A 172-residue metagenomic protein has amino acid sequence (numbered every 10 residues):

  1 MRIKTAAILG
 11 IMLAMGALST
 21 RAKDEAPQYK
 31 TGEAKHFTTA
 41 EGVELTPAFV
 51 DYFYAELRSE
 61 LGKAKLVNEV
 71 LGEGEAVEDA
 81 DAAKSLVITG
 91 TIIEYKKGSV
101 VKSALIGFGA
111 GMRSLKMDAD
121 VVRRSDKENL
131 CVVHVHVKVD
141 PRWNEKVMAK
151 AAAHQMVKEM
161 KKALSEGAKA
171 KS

Functional and structural regions predicted by a protein language model:
M1-I8: Bacterial N-terminal signal peptides that target proteins for export
T5, L13-L66, V132-V137, M160-S172: A structural "domain/chain start" motif
A7, S19, V87, K116 (+1 more regions): Hydrophobic alpha-helical segments
T39-G42, E69, D81-S85: Short acidic/polar alpha-helix capping motifs at helix-coil junctions
L66-A76: Short, well-structured beta-strand/strand-turn elements
E75-S125: Surface-exposed short loop/turn segments
G109-K116, D120-E166: Short secondary-structure boundary motifs at beta->alpha junctions and helix caps
